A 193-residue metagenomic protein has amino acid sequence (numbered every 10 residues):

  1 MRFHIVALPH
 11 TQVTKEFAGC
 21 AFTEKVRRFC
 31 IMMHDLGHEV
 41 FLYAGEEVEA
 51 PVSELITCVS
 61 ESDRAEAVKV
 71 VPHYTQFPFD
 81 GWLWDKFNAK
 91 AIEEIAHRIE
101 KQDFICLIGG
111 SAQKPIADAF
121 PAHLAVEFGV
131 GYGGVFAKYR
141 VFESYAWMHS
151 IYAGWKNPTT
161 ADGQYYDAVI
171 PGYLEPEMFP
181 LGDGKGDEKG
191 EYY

Functional and structural regions predicted by a protein language model:
M1-Y193: Catalytic cores of nucleotide-sugar-dependent glycosyltransferases that transfer UDP/GDP/TDP-activated
